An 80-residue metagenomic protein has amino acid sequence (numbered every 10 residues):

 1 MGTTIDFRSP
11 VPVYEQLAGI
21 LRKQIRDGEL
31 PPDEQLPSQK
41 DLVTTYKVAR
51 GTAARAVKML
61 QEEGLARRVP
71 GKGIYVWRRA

Functional and structural regions predicted by a protein language model:
M1-R50, R55-R67, K72, R78-A80: Extreme N-terminal segment that seeds HTH/winged-HTH DNA-binding domains in transcriptional regulators
